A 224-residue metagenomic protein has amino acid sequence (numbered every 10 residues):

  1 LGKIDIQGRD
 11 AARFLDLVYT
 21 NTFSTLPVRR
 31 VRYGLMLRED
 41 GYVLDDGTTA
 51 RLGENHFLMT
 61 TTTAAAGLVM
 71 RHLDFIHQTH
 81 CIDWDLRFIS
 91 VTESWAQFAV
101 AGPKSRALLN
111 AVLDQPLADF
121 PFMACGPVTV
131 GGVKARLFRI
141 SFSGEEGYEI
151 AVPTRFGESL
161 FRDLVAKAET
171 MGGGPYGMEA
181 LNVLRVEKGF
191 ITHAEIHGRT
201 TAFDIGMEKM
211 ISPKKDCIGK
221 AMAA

Functional and structural regions predicted by a protein language model:
L1-L37, Y42-L44, E179: Acidic, proline/glycine-enriched N-terminal capping motif
T48-T49: Glycine-rich, Trp-frequent "lid" loop and neighboring beta-strands that shape and gate the flavin cofactor pocket
L52-A224: Conserved, structured C-terminal
